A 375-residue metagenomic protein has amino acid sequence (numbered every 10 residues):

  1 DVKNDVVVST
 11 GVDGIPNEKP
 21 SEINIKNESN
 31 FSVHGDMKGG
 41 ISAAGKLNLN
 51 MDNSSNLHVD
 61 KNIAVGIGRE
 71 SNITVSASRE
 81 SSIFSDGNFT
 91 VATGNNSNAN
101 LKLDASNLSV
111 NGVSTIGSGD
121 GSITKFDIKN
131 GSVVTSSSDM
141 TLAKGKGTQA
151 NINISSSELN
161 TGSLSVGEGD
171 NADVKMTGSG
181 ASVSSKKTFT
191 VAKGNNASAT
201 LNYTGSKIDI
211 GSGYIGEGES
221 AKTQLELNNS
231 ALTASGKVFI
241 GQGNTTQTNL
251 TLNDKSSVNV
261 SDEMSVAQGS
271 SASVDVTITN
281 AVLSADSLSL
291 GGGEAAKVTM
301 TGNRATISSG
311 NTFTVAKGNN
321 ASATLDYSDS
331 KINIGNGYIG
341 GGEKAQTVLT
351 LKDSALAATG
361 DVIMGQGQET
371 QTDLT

Functional and structural regions predicted by a protein language model:
D1-T375: Sequence/structural signature of small/polar-enriched beta-strand/turn repeats that build beta-strand-rich repeat
